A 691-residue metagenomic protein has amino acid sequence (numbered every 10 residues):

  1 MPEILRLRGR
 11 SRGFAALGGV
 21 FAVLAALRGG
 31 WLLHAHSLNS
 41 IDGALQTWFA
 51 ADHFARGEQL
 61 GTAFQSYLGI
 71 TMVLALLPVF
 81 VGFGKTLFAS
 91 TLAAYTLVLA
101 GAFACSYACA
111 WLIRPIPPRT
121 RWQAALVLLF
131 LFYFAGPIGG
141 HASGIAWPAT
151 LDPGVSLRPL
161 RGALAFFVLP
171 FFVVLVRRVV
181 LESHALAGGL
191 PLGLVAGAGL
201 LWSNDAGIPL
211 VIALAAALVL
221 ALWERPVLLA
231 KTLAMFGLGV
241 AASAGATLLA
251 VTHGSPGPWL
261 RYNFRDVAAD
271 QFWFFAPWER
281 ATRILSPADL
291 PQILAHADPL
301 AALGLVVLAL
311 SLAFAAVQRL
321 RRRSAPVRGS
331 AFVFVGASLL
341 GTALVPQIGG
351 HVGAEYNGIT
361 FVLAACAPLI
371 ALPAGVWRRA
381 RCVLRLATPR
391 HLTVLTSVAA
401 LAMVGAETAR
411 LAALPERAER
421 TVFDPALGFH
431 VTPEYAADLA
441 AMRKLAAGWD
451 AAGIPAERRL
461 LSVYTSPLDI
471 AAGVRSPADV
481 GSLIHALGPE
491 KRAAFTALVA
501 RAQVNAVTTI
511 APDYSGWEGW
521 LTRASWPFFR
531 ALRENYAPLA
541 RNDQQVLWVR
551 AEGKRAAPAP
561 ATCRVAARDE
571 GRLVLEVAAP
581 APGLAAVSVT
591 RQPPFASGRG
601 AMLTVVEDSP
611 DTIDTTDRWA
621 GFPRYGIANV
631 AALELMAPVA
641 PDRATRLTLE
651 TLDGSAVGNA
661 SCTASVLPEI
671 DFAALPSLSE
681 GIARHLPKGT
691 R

Functional and structural regions predicted by a protein language model:
G18-L24, V227-T252, R390-A402: Hydrophobic alpha-helical membrane-interfacial segments at the cytosolic entry of transmembrane helices
L45-D52, T62-F88, L92, R280-T282: Short hydrophobic/aromatic helix or loop-helix immediately within or flanking a transmembrane segment in polytopic
Y95-L126, F130-A135, L169-R178: Transmembrane-helix motifs of polytopic, lipid-linked glycan transferases
V174-A198, V227-G237, G329-S338: Short hydrophobic alpha-helices at membrane interfaces in multi-pass membrane enzymes
G189-N204, L210-A215, A242, L340-P346: Membrane-interface alpha helices of multi-pass inner-membrane proteins
A206, A250-G257, A399-R555, R572 (+1 more regions): Extracytoplasmic
I208-P209, G350-R385: Hydrophobic/aromatic-rich transmembrane helices and adjacent perimembrane loops
A213, R323-Q347: Transmembrane alpha-helix segments characteristic of polytopic inner-membrane glycan-assembly/cell-envelope
